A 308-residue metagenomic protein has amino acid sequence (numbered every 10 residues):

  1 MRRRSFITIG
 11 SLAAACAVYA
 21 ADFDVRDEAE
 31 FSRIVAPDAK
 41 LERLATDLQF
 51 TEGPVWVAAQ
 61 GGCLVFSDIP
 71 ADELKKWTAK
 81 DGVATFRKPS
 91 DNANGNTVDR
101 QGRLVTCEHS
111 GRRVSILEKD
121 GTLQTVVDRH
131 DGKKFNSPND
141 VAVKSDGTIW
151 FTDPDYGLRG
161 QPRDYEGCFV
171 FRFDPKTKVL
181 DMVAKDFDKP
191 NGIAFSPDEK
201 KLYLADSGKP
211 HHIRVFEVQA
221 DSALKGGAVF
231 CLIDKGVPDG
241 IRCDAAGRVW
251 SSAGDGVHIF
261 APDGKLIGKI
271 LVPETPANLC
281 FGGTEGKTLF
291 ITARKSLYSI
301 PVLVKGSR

Functional and structural regions predicted by a protein language model:
R3-I7: N-terminal export leaders
A21-K40, R308: Blade/loop signatures of beta-propeller domains
L41-A45, G82-R87, Q124-D131, V179-A184 (+2 more regions): A short beta-strand motif characteristic of beta-propeller blades
T46-L64, P89-E108, R112-R113, D131-F151 (+7 more regions): Beta-rich, blade/repeat-based domains predominating in secreted/periplasmic proteins but also intracellular
A58-A84: Beta-propeller domains
A71, D81, G121, T177-V179 (+3 more regions): Short coil turn/linker residues within repeat-based beta-strand modules
E73-K75, R113-S115, C168-F171, H212-R214 (+2 more regions): A short loop-to-beta-strand structural motif that recurs across blades of beta-propeller domains
F216-A223, V302-R308: Short loop/turn segments immediately following beta-strands, especially the blade-tip and inter-blade linker loops
